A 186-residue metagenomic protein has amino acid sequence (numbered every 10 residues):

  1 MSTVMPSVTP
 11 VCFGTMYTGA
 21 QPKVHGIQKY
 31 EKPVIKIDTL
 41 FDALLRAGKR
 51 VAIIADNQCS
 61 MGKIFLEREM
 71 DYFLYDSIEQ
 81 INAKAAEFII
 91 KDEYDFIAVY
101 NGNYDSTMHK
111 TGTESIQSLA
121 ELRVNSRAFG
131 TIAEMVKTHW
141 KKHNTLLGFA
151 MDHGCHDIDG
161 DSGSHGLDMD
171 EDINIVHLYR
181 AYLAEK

Functional and structural regions predicted by a protein language model:
M1-K186: Feature captures the catalytic ectodomains and active-site-proximal regions of enzymes that hydrolyze or transfer
